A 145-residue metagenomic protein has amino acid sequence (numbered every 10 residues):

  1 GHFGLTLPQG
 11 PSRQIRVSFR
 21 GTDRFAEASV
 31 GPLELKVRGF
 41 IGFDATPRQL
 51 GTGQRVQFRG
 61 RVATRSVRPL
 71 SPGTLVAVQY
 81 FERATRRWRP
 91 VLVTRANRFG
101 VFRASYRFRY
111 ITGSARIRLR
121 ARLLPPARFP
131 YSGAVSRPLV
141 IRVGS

Functional and structural regions predicted by a protein language model:
G1-L5, G100-Y106: Short strand-edge motifs at loop-to-beta-strand transitions and within beta-strands of extracellular beta-rich domains
Q9-G31, F108, T112-L139: Enriched for extracellular/lumenal, surface-exposed ectodomains of secreted and cell-surface proteins
Q9-P11, T52, P72, R98 (+1 more regions): Surface-exposed loops/turns
G39-T46: Proline-enriched interdomain boundary motifs that mark the N-terminal boundary and often initiate the first structured
R48-Q54: Short, solvent-exposed loop/linker segments at the N-terminal edge of repeated beta-sheet extracellular domains
Q54-S66: Beta-strand-rich structural segments
R65-L92: Short flexible loop/turn segments that cap and initiate beta-strands
L92-F99: Short, acidic Ser/Thr/Gly-rich low-complexity loop/linker segments typical of extracellular and cell-surface proteins
